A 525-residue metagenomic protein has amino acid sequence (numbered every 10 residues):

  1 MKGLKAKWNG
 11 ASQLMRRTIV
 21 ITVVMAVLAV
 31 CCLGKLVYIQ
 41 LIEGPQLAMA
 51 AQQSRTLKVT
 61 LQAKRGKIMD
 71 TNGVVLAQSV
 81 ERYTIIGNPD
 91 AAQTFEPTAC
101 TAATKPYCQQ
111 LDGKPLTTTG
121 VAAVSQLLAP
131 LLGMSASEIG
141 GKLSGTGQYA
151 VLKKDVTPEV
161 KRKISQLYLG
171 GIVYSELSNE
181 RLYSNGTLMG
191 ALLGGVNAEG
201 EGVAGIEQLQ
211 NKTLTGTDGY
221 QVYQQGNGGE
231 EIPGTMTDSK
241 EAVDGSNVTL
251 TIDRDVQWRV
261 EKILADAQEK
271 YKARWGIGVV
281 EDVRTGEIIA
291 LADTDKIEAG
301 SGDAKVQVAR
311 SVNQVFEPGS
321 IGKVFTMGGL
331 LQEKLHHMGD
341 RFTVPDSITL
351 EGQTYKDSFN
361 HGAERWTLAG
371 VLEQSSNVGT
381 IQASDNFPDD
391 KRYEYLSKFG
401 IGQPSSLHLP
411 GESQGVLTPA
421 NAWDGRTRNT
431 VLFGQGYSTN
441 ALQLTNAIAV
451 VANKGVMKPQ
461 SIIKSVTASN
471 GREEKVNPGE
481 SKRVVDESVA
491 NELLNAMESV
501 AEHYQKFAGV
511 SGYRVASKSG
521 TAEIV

Functional and structural regions predicted by a protein language model:
M1-G300, K391-S397, G509-V510, S517-S519: Periplasmic/cell-envelope proteins involved in peptidoglycan metabolism and beta-lactam response
I21-V24, L28, L111, L132-E138 (+1 more regions): Cysteine/selenocysteine-centered motifs that mediate thiol-based redox chemistry or coordinate metal-sulfur cofactors
G226-M236, G278-P318, F325-V525: Beta-lactam-recognizing serine transpeptidase/beta-lactamase-like catalytic domain environment
